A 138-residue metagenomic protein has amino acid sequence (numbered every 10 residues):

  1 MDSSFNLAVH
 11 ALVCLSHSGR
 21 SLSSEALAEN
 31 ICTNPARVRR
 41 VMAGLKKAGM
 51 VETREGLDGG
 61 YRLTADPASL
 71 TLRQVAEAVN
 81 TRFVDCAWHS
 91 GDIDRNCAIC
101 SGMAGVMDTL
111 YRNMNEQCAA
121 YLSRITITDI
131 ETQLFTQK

Functional and structural regions predicted by a protein language model:
M1-T33, R62: N-terminal helix-turn-helix DNA-binding core of bacterial DNA-binding proteins
V13, A43-G44: Core alpha-helical elements of the protein kinase catalytic domain, predominantly the helix directly N-terminal
A36: Key DNA-contact positions within bacterial/archaeal DNA-binding proteins
K47-M50, A78: Residue cluster at the C-terminal edge of the helix-turn-helix DNA-binding motif
G49-T64: Beta-hairpin "wing" of winged helix-turn-helix
T64-K138: Non-DNA-binding regulatory cores of transcription-related proteins, predominantly C-terminal effector-binding
